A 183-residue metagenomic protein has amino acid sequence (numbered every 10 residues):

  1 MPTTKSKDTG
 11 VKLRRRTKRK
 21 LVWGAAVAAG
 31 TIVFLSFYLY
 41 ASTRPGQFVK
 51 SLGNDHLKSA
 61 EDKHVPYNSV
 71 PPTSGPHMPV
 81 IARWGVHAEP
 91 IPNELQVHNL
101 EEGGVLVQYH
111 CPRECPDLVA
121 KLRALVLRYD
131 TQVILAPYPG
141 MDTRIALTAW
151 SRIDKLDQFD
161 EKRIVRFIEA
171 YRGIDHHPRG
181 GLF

Functional and structural regions predicted by a protein language model:
M1-R19: N-terminal Lys/Arg-rich, disordered targeting/topogenic segments
R19, Y38-A41: Terminal and domain-boundary regions
W23, L127-F183: Helix-rich interaction surfaces within compact, conserved domain-sized segments that mediate assembly or partner
W23-Y38: Hydrophobic membrane-insertion alpha-helices, especially the h-region of bacterial N-terminal signal peptides
Y40-L95: Surface-exposed, low-hydrophobicity interaction/linker segments
K63, G103-V105, T143: A generic secondary-structure signal marking the coil-to-beta-strand transition
G85-R128, I134: Mid-length scaffold segments of soluble, non-membrane domains
